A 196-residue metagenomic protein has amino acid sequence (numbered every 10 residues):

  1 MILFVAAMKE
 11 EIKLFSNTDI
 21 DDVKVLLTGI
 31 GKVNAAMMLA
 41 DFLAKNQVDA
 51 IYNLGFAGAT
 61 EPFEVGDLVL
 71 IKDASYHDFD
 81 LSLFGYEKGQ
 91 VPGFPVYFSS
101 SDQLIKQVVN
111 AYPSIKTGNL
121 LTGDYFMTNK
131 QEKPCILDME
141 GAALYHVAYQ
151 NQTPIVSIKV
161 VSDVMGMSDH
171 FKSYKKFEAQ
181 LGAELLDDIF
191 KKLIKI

Functional and structural regions predicted by a protein language model:
I2, I12-K13, N17-I196: Glycine-rich phosphate- or other oxyanion-binding loops that anchor nucleotides, phosphorylated ligands
A7-E11: Short polar catalytic/cofactor-binding loops
